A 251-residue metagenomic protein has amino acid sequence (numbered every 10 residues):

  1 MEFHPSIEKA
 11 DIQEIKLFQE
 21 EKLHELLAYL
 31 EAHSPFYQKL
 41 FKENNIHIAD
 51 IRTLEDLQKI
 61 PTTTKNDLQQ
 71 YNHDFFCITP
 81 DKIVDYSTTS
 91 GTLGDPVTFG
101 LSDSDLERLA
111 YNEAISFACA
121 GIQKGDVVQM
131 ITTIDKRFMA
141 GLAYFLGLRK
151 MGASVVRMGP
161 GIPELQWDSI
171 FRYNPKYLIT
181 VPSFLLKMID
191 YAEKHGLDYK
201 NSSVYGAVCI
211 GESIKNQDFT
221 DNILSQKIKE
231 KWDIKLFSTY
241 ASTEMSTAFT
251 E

Functional and structural regions predicted by a protein language model:
M1-T88, G94-Y111, I115, C119: Nucleotide 5′-phosphate-binding alpha/beta core
E2-E14, F18-Y29, P35, M151-E251: Active-site glycine/GP-rich loop and adjacent strand/helix microenvironment that borders small-molecule binding pockets
I46, L54, P80-S87, I131-R137 (+2 more regions): Short low-complexity stretches enriched in small and charged residues
T89-S90, V128: Hydrophobic alpha-helical segments that mediate membrane insertion or helix-helix packing
V97-T98, R137-F138, I214-D218: A generic structural signal for short coil/turn motifs at secondary-structure boundaries
D103-S116, V127-K187: AMP-binding/adenylate-forming
F117, G121, A192-E193: Structural motif corresponding to the C-terminal cap of alpha-helices
I122-D126: Short helix-loop-beta connector
